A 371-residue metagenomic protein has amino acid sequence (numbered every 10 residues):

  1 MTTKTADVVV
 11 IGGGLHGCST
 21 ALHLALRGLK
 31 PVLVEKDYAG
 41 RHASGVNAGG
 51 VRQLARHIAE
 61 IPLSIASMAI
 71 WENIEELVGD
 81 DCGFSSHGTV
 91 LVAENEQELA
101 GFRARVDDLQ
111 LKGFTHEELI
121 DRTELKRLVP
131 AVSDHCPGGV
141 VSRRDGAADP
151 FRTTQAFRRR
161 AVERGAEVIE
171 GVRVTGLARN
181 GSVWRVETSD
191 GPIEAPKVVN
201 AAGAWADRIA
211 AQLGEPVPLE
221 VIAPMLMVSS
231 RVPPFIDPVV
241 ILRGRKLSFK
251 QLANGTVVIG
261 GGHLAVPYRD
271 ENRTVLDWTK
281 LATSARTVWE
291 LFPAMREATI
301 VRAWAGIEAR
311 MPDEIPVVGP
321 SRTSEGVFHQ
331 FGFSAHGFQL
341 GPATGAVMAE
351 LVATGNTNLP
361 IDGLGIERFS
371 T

Functional and structural regions predicted by a protein language model:
V8-V32: N-terminal Rossmann-like FAD-binding beta1-loop-alpha1 element of flavoenzymes
L26-S44: Glycine-rich FAD pyrophosphate-binding loop
R41, P192-D237: Central helical "cap/lid" subdomain
G49-L128, K246, T287-V288: Dinucleotide-binding Rossmann-like beta1-alpha1 core, especially the glycine-rich loop that anchors the ADP
D80-L91, H116-L119, K126-R164, A265-D270 (+2 more regions): Helix-loop-beta segment of a Rossmann-like dinucleotide-binding subdomain
V140-P196: Helical element adjacent to the flavin cofactor pocket in flavoenzyme catalytic cores
R231-G326: Active-site lid/adjacent beta-loop-alpha segment flanking the redox-cofactor pocket in flavoenzymes
E290-T371: C-terminal catalytic lobe of FAD-dependent flavoproteins
